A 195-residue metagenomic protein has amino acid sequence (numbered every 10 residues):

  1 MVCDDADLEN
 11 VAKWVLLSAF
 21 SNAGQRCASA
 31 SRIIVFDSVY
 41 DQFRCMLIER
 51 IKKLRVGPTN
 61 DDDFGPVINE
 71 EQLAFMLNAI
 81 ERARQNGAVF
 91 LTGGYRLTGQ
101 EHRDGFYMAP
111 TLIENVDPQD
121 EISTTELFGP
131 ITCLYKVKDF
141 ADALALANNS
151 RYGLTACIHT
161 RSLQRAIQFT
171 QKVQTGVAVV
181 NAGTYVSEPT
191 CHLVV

Functional and structural regions predicted by a protein language model:
M1, R103-V195: Conserved C-terminal structural/oligomerization subdomain of aldehyde/semialdehyde dehydrogenase
M1-D117, L146, V180: ALDH superfamily catalytic-core signature
